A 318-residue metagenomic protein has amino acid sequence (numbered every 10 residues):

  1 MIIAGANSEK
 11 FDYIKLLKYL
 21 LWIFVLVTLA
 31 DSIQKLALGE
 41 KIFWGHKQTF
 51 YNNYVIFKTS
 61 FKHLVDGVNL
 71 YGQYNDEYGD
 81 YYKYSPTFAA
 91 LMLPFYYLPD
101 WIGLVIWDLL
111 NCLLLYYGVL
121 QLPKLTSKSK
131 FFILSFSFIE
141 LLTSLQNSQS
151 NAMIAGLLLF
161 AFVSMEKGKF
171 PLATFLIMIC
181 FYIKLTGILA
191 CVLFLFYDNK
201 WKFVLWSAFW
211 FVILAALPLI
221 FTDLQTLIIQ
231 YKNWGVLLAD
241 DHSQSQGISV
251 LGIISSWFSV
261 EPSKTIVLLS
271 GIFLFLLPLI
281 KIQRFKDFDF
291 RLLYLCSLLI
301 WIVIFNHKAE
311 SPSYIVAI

Functional and structural regions predicted by a protein language model:
I2-L172, L195-Y314: Primarily membrane-embedded glycan-assembly and transfer machineries that use lipid-linked glycans
I177-F194, H307-S313: Transmembrane helices and adjacent periplasmic/lumenal helix-loop junctions of polyprenol-phosphate-dependent
